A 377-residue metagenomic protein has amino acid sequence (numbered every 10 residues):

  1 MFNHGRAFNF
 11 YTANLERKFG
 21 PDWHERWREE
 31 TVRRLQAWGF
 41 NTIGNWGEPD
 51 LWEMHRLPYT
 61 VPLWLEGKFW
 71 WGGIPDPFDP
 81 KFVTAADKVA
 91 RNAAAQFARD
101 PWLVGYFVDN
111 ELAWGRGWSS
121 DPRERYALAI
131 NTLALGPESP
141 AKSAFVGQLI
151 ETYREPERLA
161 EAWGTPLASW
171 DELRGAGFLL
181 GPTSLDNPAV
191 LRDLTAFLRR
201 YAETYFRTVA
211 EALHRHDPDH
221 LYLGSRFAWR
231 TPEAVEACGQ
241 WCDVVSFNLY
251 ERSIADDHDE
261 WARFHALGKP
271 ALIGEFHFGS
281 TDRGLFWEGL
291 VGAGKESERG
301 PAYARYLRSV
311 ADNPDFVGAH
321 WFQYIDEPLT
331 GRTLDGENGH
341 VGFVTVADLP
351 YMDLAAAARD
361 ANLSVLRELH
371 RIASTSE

Functional and structural regions predicted by a protein language model:
M1-F19, W102-L103, F107-V235: Polysaccharide-binding and catalytic clefts of secreted carbohydrate-active enzymes
M1-L57, P62, G67-W102, E172-L173 (+3 more regions): Active-site-adjacent substrate/metal-binding segments within catalytic domains of carbohydrate-active enzymes
A7, W70-D76, G177-T195, L267-Y303 (+1 more regions): Active-site clefts of carbohydrate-active enzymes
W23-L35, D87-A93, S225-C238, A255-H258 (+1 more regions): Short, acidic/polar
L35, I43, A93, Y106 (+5 more regions): Conserved, mostly hydrophobic/aromatic
P101-G105, D109-E111, L221, G274-F276 (+3 more regions): Substrate-binding cleft of secreted/luminal carbohydrate-active enzymes
P122-K142, F322-E377: Aromatic-rich peripheral "rim/lid" segments of glycoside hydrolase catalytic domains that contact and position glycan
R192, A196-G289, R308: Glycoside hydrolase catalytic-domain groove-lining segments
